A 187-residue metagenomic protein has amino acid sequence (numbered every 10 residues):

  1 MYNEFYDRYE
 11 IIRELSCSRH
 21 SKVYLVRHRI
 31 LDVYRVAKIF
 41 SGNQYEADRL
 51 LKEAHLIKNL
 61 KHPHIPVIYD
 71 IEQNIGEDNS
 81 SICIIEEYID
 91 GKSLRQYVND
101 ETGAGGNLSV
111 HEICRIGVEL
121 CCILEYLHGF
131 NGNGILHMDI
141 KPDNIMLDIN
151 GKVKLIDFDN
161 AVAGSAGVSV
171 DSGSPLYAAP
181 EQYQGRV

Functional and structural regions predicted by a protein language model:
R27-Y34: Conserved N-lobe loop of protein kinases adjacent to the ATP-binding glycine-rich P-loop
S41-N59: AlphaC helix of the eukaryotic protein kinase fold
I71: Activation-segment/catalytic-loop signature of the eukaryotic protein kinase fold
E77-S93, Y97: Conserved short submotifs of the Hanks-type protein kinase catalytic core that shape the nucleotide-binding pocket
L94-L108: AlphaC helix of the protein kinase catalytic domain
I116-G117: Activation segment signature within eukaryotic-like protein kinase domains
C121-I135: Protein kinase catalytic-loop region centered on the HRD/HxD motif
V168-Q182: Conserved activation segment of eukaryotic-like protein kinases, specifically the C-terminal portion of the activation
